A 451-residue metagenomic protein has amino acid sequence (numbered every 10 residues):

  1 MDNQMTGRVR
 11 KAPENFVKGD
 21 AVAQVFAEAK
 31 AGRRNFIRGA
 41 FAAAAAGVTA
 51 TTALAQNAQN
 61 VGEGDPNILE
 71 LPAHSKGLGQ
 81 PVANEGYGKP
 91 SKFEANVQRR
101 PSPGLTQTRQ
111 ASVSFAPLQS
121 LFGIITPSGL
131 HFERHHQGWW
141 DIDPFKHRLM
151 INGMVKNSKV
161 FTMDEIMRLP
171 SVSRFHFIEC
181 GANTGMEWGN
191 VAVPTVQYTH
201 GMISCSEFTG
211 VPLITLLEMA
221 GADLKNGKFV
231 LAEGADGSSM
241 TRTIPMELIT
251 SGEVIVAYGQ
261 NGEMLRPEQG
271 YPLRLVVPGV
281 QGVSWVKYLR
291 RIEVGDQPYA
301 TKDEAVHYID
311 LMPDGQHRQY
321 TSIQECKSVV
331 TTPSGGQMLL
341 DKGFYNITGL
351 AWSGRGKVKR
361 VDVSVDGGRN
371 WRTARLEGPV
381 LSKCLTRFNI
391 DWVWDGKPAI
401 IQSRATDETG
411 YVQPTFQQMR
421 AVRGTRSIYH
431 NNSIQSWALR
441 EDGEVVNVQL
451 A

Functional and structural regions predicted by a protein language model:
M1-N35, Q56: N-terminal secretory signal peptides
M5, V48-T51, Q402: Intrinsically disordered/low-complexity terminal segments and short unstructured peptides
K11-E14, A21, F36-I37, F41 (+3 more regions): Sequence-pattern detector for short linear motifs and compositional/periodic biases rather than a specific fold
A12, D20, V25-E28, A40 (+3 more regions): Compositionally biased, intrinsically disordered low-complexity segments
A29, N35-A58: N-terminal export signals
A58-A451: Structured, non-membrane catalytic/scaffold regions adjacent to prosthetic-group chemistry
